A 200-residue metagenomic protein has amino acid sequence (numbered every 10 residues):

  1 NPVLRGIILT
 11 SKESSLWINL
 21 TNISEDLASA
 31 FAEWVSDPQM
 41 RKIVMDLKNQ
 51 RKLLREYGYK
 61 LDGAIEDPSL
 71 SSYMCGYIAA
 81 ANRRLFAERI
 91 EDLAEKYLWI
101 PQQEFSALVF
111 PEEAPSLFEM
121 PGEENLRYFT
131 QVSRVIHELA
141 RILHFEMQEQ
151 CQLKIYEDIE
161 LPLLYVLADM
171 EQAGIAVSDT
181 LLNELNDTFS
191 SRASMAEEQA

Functional and structural regions predicted by a protein language model:
N1-K96, G174, S190: Conserved RNase H-like, two-metal-ion catalytic cores of nucleic-acid enzymes
D62, Q103-A200: Mixed-charge, glycine-rich, non-catalytic linkers/tails in nucleic-acid processing enzymes
W99: Glycine-rich, acidic and aromatic/proline-enriched surface loops and short helix-turn segments that act as binding
